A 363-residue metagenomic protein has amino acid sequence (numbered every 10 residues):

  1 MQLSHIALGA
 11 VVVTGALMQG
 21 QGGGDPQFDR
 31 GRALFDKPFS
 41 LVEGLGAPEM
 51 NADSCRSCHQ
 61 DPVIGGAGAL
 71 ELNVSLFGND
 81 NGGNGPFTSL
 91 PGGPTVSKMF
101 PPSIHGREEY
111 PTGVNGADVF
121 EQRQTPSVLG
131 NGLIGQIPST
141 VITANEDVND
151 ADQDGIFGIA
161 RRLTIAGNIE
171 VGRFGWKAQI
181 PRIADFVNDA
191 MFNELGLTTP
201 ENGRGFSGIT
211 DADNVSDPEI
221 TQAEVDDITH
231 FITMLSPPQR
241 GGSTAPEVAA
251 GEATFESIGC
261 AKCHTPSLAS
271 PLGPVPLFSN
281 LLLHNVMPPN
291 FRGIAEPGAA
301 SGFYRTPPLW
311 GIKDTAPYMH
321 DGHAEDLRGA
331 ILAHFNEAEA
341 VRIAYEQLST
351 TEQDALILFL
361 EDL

Functional and structural regions predicted by a protein language model:
L3-H5, T14-L363: Periplasmic c-type cytochrome electron-transfer domains
